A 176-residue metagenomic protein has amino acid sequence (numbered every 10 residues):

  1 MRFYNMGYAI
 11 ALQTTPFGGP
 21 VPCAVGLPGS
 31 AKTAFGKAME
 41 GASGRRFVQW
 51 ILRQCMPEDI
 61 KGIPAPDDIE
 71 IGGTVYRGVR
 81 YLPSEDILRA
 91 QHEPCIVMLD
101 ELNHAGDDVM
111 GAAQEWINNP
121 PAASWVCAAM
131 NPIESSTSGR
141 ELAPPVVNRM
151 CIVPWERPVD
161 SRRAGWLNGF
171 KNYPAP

Functional and structural regions predicted by a protein language model:
M1-P176: AAA+ P-loop NTPase catalytic core and its hallmark functional loops
